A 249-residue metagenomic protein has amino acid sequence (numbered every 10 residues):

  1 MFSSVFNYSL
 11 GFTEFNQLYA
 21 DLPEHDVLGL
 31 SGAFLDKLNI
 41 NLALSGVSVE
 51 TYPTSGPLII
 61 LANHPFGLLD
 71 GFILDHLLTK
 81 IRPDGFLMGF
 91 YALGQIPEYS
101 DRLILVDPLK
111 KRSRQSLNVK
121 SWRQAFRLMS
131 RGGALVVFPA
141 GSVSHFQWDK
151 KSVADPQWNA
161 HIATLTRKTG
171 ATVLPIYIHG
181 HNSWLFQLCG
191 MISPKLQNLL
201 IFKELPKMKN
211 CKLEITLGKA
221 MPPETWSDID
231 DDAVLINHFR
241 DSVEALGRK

Functional and structural regions predicted by a protein language model:
M1-L61, G71-I73, K80-D84: Membrane-anchoring hydrophobic helices of lipid-metabolizing enzymes
A20, L35-I40, K111-S116, K151-S152: Short, flexible loop segments at the rims of nucleotide/cofactor-binding pockets, characterized by
S31-L35, L74-L78, W122-F126, I162-A163: Short amphipathic alpha-helical segments and helix-helix/interface helices
G32-K37, I96-P97, L205-M208: Short, conserved catalytic or adaptor-binding loops enriched in Gly and charged residues
I40-E50, G89-L93, W122-R127: Short, charged beta->alpha transition segments
L58, P83-F86, R102, A125 (+2 more regions): Generic beta-strand structural signal
I59-Q115: Catalytic core of membrane glycerolipid acyltransferases/transacylases, capturing the structured, soluble-facing
V119-K249: Non-catalytic C-terminal accessory region of glycerolipid acyltransferases and related lyso-lipid remodeling enzymes
